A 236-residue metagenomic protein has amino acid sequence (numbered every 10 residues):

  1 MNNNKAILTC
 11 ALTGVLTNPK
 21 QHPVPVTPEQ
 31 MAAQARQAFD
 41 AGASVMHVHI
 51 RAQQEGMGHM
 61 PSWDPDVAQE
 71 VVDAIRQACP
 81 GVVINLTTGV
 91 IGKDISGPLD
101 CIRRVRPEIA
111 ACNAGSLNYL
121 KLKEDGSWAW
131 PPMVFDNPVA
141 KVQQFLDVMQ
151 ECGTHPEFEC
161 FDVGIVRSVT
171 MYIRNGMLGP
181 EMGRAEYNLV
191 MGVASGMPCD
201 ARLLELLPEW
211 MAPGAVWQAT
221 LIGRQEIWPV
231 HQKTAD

Functional and structural regions predicted by a protein language model:
M1-P23, S116-W128: N-terminal small/glycine-rich loop or linker at the start of catalytic domains across soluble metabolic enzymes
C10, M57-L86, V142-F145, M149 (+1 more regions): Alpha-helix-loop-beta-strand connector modules within alpha/beta enzyme cores
C10, P28, A32-Q34, V45-M57 (+1 more regions): Histidine-centered catalytic micro-motifs
T13-A33, T87-I95, P131-D136, E157 (+2 more regions): Active-site mouth loops of central-metabolism enzymes
M31, A38, H49, A110 (+1 more regions): Conserved, mostly hydrophobic/aromatic
S44-E70, L189-V193: Glycine-rich, proline-tolerant flexible connector loops at the mouths of alpha/beta enzymes
S62-D136: Active-site beta->alpha loop and helix N-cap motifs at the rims of alpha/beta catalytic domains
I109-D236: Catalytic alpha/beta core domains of metabolic enzymes, predominantly
